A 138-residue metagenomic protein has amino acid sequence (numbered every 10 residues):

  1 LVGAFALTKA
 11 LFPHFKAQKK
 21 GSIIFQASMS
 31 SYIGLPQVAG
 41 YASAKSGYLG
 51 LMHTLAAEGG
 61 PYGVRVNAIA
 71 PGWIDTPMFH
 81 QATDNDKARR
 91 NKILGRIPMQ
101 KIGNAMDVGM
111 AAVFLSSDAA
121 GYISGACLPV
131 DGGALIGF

Functional and structural regions predicted by a protein language model:
T8, A44, M52: Active-site helix of classical SDR
P13, A57-P61, G121: Alpha-helical segment proximal to the catalytic Tyr-Lys
S28: Residue(s) in the substrate-gating loop at a strand-loop-helix junction that position the organic substrate next
I33, V113, S124-F138: Short C-terminal tail/terminal secondary-structure segment of NAD(P)H-dependent dehydrogenase/reductase domains
I33-A39, P61-Y62, Q100, D118: Active-site loop immediately N-terminal to the catalytic Tyr-X3-Lys motif of short-chain dehydrogenase/reductase
P61, W73-R96, G137-F138: A glycine/serine/threonine-rich, flexible loop-to-helix segment that serves as the NAD(P) cofactor-binding "lid"
A68, N91-A119, I123, G132: C-terminal helical subdomain
